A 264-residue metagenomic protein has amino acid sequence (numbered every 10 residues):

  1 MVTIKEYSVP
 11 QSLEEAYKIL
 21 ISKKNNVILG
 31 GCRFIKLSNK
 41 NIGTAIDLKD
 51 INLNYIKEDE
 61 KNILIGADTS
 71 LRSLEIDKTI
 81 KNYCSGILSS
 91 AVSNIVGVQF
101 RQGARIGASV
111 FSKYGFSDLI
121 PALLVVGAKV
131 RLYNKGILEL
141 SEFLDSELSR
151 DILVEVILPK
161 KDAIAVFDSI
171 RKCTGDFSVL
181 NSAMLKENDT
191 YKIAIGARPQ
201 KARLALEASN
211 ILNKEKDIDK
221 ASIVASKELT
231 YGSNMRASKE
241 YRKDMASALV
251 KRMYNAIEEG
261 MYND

Functional and structural regions predicted by a protein language model:
M1-D264: C-terminal structural segment of proteins
